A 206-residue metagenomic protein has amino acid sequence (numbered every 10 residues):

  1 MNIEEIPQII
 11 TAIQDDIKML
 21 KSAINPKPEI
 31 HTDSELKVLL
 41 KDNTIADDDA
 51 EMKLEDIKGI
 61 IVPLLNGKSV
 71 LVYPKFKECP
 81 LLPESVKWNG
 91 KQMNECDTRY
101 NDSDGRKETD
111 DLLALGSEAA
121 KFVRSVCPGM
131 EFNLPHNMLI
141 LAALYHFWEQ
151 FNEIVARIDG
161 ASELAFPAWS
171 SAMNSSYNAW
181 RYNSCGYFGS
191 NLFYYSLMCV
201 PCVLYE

Functional and structural regions predicted by a protein language model:
N2-M130, S196-E206: Short, compositionally biased
G129-E131, N137-E206: C-terminal, surface-exposed recognition/capping segments
